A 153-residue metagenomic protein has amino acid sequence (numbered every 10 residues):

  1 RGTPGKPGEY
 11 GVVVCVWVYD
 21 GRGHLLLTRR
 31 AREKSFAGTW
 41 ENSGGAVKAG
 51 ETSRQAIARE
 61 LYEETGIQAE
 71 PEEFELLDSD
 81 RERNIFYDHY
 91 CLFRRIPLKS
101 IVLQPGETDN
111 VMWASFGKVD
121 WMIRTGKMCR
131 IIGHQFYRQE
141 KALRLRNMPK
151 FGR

Functional and structural regions predicted by a protein language model:
R1-C15, G21: Acidic, metal-coordinating catalytic segment for phosphate/diphosphate chemistry, firing primarily on the Nudix
G2, A37, R81-R153: Nudix hydrolase/Nudix homology domain
E9, R30, A37: Short, His- and charge-rich active-site/binding loops that engage polyanionic ligands
V12-V14, G23, D88, D109: Change "...and in nucleic-acid phosphodiester-cleaving endonucleases..." to "...and in nucleic-acid processing enzymes
Y19-L25, E33-S35, R95-P97: Short, charged/polar surface micro-motifs in flexible loops or helix N-caps
L27, N42-E75: The catalytic Nudix box helix
R32-K34, V47-K48: Short, catalytically relevant binding-site loops at active-site mouths
K34-N42: Short glycine/proline- and charge-enriched loop/turn segments that cap or connect secondary-structure elements
